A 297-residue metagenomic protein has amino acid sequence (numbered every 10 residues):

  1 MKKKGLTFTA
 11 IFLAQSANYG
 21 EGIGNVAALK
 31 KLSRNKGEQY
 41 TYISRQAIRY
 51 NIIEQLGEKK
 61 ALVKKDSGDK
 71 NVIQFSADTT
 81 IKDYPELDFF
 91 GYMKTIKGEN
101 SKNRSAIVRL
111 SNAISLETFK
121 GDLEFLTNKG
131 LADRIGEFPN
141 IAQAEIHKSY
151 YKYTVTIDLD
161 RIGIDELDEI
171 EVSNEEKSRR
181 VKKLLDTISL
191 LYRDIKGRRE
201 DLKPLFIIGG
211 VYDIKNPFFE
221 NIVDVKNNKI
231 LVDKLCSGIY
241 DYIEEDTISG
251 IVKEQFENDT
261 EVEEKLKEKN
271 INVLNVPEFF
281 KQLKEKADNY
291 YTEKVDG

Functional and structural regions predicted by a protein language model:
M1-G297: RNA-binding basic/glycine-rich loop and surface signature characteristic of RAMP-family CRISPR effectors
